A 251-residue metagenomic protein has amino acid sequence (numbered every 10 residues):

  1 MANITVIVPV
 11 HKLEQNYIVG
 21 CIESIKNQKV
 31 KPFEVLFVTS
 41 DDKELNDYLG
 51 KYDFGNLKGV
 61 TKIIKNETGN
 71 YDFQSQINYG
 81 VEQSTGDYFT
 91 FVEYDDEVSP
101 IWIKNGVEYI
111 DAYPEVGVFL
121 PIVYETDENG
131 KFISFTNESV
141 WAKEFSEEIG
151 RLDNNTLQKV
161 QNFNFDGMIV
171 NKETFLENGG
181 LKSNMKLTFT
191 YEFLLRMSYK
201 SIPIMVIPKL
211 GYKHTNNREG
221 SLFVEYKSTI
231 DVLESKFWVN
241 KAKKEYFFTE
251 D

Functional and structural regions predicted by a protein language model:
E23-P32: Short, acidic, metal-binding catalytic loop of nucleotide-sugar glycosyltransferases
E67-S84: Glycine-rich, basic loop-to-helix element that forms the pyrophosphate-binding segment of sugar-nucleotide handling
F89: Short aromatic/hydrophobic "clamp" motif used to bind/position activated sugar donors
I101-F135: Conserved donor NDP-sugar-binding/catalytic core segment of glycosyltransferases
I122, I204-G211: Catalytic beta-strand/loop signature of glycosyltransferases that borders the donor
E148-V170: A recurrent flexible, glycine/aromatic-enriched loop bordering the glycosyltransferase active site that acts as
K186-F193: Acidic donor-binding loop at a coil-to-helix junction in glycosyltransferase catalytic cores that engages
L210, H214-N217, F223-E250: Catalytic core of nucleotide-sugar-dependent glycosyltransferases
